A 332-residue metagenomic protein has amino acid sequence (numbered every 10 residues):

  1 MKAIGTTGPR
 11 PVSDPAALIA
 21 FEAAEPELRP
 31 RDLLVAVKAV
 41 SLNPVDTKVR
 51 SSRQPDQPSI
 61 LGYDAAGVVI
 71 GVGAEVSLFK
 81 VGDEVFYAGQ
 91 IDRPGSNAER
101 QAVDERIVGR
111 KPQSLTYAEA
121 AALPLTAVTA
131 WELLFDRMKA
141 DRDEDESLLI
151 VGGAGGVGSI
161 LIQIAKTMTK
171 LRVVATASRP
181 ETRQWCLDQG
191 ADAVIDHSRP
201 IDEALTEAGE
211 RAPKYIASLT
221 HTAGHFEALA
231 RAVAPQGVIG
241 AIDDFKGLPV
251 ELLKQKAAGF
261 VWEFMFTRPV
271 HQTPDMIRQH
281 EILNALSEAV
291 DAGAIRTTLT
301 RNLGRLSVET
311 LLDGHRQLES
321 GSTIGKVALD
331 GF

Functional and structural regions predicted by a protein language model:
A24-S41, R50-D92, I107: Glycine-rich beta-strand-centered segment in the early N-terminal region that forms part of a ligand/cofactor-binding
D64-A66, D83-E84, R100, S147 (+1 more regions): Residue-level marker of beta-strand positions
A74-E75, A175-W185, A223-G224, G247: Short glycine/proline-centered loop/turn elements that form peptide/ligand docking sites
A88-G152: NAD(P)H dinucleotide-binding glycine-rich loop of Rossmann-like/cofactor-binding domains, especially the beta1-alpha1
L123-R199: Mid-domain Rossmann-like dinucleotide-binding core that forms the NAD(H)/NADP(H) cofactor-binding site
R142-D143, V194-E263: Glycine-rich cofactor phosphate-binding loops and adjacent beta1-alpha1 units of small-molecule cofactor enzyme domains
L252-N302: C-terminal substrate-binding/catalytic core of Rossmann-like NAD(P)-dependent dehydrogenases/reductases
D291-R301, L312-F332: C-terminal capping/lid region of NAD(P)-dependent oxidoreductase domains
